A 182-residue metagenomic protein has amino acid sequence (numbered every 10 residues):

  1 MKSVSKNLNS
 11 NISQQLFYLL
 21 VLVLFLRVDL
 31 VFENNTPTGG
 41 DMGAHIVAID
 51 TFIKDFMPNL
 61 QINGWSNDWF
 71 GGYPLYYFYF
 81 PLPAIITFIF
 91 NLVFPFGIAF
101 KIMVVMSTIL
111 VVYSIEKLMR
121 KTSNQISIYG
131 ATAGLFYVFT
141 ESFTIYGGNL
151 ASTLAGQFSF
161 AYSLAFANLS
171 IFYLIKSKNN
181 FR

Functional and structural regions predicted by a protein language model:
M1-D29: Start-transfer (signal-anchor) and selected internal transmembrane alpha helices of multi-pass inner/ER membrane
M1-K2, Q14, E33, E116 (+2 more regions): Glutamate identity and glutamate-enriched acidic tracts
K2-K6, R120-K121, K176-F181: Positively charged n-region of N-terminal signal peptides that target proteins for export
N11-L16, Q125-G130, F181-R182: Membrane-interfacial loop-to-transmembrane alpha-helix junctions, especially the N-terminal start
F25-N168: Active-site lumenal/periplasmic loops and adjacent helix-entry segments of GT-C-fold, multi-pass membrane
Y162-R182: Membrane-interface transmembrane helices that cradle and orient dolichyl/undecaprenyl
